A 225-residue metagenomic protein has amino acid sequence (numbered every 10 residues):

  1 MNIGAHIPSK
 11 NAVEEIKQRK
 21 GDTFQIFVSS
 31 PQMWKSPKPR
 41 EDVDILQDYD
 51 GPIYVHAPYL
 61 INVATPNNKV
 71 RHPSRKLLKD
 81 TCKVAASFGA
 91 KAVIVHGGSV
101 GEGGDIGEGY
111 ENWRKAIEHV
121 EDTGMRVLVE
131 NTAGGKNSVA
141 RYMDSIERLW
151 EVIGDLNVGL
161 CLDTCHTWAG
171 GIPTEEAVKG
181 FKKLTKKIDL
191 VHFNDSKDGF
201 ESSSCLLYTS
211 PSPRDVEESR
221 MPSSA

Functional and structural regions predicted by a protein language model:
M1-D80: N-terminal pre-domain/capping segments
I3-A5, F24-I26, I53-A57, V93-V95 (+3 more regions): Hydrophobic faces of well-ordered beta-strands that scaffold small-molecule active sites in alpha/beta enzyme cores
H6-K10, S29-P31, P58-L60, G98-V100 (+3 more regions): Active-site beta-loop-alpha junctions enriched in small/polar residues
K17-R19, R40-Y54, K83-S87, E121-D122 (+2 more regions): Acidic (Asp/Glu)-rich catalytic clusters
V63-L162, A169: Active-site acidic/histidine proton-transfer and metal-coordination neighborhood in alpha/beta enzyme cores
G171-N194: A short alpha/beta connector and helix-capping loop motif
Y208-D215: Conserved small/polar residues in nucleotide/adenosyl-binding loops
M221-A225: Hydrophobic alpha-helical segments, chiefly the membrane-spanning helices and signal/signal-anchor peptides
